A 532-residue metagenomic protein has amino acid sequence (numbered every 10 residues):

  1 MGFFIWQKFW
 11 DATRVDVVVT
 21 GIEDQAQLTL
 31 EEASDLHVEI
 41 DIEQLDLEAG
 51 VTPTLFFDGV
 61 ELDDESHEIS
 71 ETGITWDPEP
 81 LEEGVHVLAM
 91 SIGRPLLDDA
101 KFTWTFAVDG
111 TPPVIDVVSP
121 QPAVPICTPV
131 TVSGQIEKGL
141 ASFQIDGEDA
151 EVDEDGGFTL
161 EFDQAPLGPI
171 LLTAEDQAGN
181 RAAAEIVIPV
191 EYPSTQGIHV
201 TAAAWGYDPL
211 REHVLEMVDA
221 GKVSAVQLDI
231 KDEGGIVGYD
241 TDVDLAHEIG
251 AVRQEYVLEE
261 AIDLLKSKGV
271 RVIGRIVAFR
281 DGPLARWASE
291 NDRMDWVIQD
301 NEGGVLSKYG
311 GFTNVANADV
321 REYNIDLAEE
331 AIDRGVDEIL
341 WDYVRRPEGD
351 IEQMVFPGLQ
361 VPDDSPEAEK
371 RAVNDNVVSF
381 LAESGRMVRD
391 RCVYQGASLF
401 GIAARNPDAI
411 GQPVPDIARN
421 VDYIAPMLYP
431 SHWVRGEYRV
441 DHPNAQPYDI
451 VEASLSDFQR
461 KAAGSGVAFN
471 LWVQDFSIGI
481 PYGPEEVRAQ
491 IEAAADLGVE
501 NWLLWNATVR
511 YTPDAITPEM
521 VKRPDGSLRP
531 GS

Functional and structural regions predicted by a protein language model:
K8-T20, F102-D116, I186-P193: Flexible, low-complexity linkers/stalks enriched in Thr/Pro that connect modular domains
P78-V85, E161-G168, A178: Surface-exposed, short loops/turns at beta-strand junctions within beta-sandwich domains
E191-Y207, F279-E330: Active-site-adjacent "subsite" loops/lids of carbohydrate-active enzymes
R211-I236, R334-E338, L497-E500: Catalytic domains of carbohydrate-active enzymes, especially glycoside hydrolases
G221-E255, V355-P357: Aromatic-lined carbohydrate-binding/catalytic grooves of carbohydrate-active enzymes
A225-Q227, V257-V305, E338-D342: Glycine-rich, aromatic-flanked loop segments that form ligand/cofactor-binding clefts across common enzyme folds
R271-D281, L340-Y343, R371-I410, S465-S477: Aromatic-lined carbohydrate-recognition surfaces of secreted/lumenal glycan-active proteins
V421-R435, N444-V451, D457-K461, S465-G531: Substrate-binding cleft of secreted/luminal carbohydrate-active enzymes
